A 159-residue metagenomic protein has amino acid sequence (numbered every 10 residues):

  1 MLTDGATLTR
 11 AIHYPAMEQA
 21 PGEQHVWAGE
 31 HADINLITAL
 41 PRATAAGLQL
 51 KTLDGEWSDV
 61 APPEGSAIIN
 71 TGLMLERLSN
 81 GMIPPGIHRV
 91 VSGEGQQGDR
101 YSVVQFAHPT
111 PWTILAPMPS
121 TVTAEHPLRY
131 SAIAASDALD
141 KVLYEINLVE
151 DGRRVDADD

Functional and structural regions predicted by a protein language model:
M1-D159: C-terminal flanking tails of non-heme Fe-dependent oxygenases
